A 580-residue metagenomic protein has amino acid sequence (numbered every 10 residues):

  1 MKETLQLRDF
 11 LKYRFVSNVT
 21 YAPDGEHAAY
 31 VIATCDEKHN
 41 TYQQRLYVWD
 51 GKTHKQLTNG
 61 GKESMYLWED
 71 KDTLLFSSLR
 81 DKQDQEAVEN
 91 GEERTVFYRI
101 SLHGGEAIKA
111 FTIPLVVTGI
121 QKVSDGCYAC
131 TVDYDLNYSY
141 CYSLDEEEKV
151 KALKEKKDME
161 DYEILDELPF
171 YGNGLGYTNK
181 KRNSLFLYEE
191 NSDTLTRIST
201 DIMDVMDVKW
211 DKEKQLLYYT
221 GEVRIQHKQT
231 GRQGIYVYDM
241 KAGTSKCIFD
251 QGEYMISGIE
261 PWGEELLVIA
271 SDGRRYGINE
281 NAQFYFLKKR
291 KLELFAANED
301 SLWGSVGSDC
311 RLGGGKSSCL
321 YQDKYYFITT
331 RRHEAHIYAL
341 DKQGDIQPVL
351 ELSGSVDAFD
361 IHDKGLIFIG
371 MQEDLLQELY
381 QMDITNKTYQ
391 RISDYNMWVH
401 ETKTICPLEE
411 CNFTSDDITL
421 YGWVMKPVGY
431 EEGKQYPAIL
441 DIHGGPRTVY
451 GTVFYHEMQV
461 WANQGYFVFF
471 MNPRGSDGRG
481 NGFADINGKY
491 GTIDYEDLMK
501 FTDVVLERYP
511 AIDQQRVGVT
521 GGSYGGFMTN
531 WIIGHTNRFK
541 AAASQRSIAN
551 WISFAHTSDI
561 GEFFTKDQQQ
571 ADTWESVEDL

Functional and structural regions predicted by a protein language model:
Y13-A28, G60-S77, Q83, P114-Y128 (+9 more regions): Conserved beta-propeller blade repeats
S17-T20, D158, E163-D166, Y171-G172 (+8 more regions): Non-catalytic accessory segments flanking enzyme active sites
K38-Q43, Q83-R94, G176-R182, Q226-Q233 (+3 more regions): Short, solvent-exposed loop/turn segments at conserved positions within beta-propeller repeat blades
Q44, V88-R94, Y134-F186, R232-Q233 (+4 more regions): Predominantly five- to eight-bladed beta-propeller fold
R45-D50, V96-L102, S184-E190, Q233-K241 (+3 more regions): Beta-propeller blade signature
K426, K434-G444: Short beta-strand element of the alpha/beta-hydrolase
P446-Q459, P473: The serine-hydrolase catalytic nucleophile loop
P473-L580: Active-site-proximal cap/loop segments of hydrolase catalytic domains
